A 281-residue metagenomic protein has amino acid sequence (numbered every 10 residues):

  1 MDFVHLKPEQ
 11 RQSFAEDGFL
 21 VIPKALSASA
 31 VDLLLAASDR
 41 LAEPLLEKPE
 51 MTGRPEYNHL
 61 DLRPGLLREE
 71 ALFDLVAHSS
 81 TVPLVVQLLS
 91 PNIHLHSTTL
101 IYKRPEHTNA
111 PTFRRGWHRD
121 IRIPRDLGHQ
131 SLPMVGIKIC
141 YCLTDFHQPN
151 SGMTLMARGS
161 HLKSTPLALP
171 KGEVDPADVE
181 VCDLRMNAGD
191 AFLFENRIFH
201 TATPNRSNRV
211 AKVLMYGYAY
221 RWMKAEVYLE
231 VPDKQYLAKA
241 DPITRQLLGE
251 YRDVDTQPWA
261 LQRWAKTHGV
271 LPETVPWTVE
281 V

Functional and structural regions predicted by a protein language model:
M1-D17, P23-D126: Non-heme Fe(II)-dependent double-stranded beta-helix
R54, I198, T203-V281: Non-heme Fe(II)/2-oxoglutarate
K103-P105, A157-K163, A211, G217-M223: Short edge-strand/loop segments of extracellular domains
T108-F113, D126-G128, P149-L155, T165-L169 (+2 more regions): A short secondary-structure junction signal
R114-R122, A157, F199-A202, Y216: Histidine-centered catalytic micro-motifs
R125-Q148, R185-M186, G217-Y220: Short, conserved beta-strand element in jelly-roll/cupin
P133, D145-T203, K234-L237: Double-stranded beta-helix
